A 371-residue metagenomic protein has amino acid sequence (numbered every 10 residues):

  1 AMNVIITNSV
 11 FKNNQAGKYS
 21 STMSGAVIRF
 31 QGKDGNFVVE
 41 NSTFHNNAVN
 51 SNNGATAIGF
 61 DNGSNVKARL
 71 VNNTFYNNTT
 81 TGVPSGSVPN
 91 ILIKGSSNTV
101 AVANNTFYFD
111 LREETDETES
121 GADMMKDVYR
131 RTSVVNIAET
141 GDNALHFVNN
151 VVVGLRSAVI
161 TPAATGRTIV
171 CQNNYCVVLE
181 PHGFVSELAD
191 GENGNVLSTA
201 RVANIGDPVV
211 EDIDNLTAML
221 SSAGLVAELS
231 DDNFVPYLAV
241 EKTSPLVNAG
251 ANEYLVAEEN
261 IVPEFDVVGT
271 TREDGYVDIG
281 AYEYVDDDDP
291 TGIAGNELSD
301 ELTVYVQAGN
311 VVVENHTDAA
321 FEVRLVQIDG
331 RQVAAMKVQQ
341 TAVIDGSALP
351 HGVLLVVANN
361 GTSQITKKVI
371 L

Functional and structural regions predicted by a protein language model:
M2, Q15-Y19, A26-Q31: Solenoidal tandem-repeat scaffolds enriched in leucines and small polar residues
M2-K12: Parallel beta-helix/beta-solenoid
T7-N8, T22-M23, F30-A239: Predominantly extracellular beta-rich ligand-binding scaffolds that present long acidic/polar faces for carbohydrate
N13, N46, N77, F109 (+5 more regions): Residue-level signal for short segments within beta-strands and strand-turn junctions of well-structured beta-sheet
N72, N104, N149, T243 (+4 more regions): Residue-level recognition of short loop/turn positions
V235, S244-P290: Surface beta-loop-beta hairpin patches that serve as ligand-binding interfaces in beta-rich domains
A294-L371: C-terminal outer-membrane/trafficking sorting elements
